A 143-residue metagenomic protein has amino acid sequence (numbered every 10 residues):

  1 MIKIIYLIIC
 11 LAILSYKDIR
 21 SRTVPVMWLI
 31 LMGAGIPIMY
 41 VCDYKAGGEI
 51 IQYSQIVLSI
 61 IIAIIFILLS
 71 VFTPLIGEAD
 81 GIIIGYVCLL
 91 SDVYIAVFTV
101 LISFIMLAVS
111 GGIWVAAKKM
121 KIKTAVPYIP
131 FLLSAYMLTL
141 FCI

Functional and structural regions predicted by a protein language model:
M1-I143: A membrane-topology feature that recognizes alpha-helical transmembrane segments and their immediate juxtamembrane
